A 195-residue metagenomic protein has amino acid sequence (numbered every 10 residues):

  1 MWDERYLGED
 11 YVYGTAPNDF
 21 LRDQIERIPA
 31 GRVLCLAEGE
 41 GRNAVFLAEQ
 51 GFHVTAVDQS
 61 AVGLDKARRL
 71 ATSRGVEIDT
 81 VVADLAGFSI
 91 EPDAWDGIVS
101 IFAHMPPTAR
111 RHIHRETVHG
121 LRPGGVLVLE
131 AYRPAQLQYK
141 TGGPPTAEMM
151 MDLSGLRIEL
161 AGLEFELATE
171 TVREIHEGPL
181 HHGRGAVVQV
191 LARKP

Functional and structural regions predicted by a protein language model:
M1-I28: Conserved class I S-adenosyl-L-methionine
S60-V62: Conserved SAM/SAH-binding beta-strand->alpha-helix loop
S73-L85: Conserved SAM-binding strand-loop segment of SAM-dependent methyltransferases
A86-G97: A short acidic, Gly/Pro-enriched loop at the edge of an enzyme's catalytic core that lines a small-molecule cofactor
D96-R111: A short SAM/SAH-binding and catalytic strip from SAM-dependent methyltransferases
R111-P123: A short glycine-rich, Lys/Arg-flanked "PGG" loop and its adjoining helix->strand segment in the class I
G124-Y132: Conserved beta-strand signature within the Rossmann-like core of class I S-adenosyl-L-methionine
E148-T169, V188-Q189: Short alpha-helix
